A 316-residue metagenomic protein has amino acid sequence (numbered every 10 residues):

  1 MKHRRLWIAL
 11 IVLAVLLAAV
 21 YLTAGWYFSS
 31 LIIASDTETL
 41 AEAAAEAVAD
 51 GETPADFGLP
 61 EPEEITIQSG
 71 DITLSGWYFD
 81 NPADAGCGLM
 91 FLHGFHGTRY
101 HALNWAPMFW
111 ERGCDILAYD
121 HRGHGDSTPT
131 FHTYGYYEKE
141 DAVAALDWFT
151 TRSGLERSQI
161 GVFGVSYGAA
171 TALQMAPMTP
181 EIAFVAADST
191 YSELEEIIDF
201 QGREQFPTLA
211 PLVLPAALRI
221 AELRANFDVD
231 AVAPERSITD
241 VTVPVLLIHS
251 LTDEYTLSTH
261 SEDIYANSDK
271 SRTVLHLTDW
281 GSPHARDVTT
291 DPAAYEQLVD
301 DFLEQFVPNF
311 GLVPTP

Functional and structural regions predicted by a protein language model:
L16-I67: An N-terminal hydrophobic leader/cap segment in hydrolases
F95-M108, H121: The serine-hydrolase catalytic nucleophile loop
M108-T128: Conserved alpha/beta-hydrolase
H132-S153: Alpha/beta-hydrolase active-site loop
Q174-F227, R236: Hydrolase active-site cap/lid region
D240-T242, L247-H249, D253: Short beta-strand/loop motif that positions the catalytic acidic residue of the alpha/beta-hydrolase fold
E254-H260: Conserved alpha/beta-hydrolase "acid-adjacent" motif
G281-P292: Catalytic histidine-centered segment of alpha/beta-hydrolase-like enzymes
